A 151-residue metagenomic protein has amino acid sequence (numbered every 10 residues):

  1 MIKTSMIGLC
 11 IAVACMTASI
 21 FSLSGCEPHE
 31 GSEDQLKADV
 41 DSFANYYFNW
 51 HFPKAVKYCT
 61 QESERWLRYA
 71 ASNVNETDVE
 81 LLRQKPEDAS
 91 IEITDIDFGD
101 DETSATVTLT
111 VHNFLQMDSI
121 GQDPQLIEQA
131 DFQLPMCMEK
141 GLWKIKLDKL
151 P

Functional and structural regions predicted by a protein language model:
M1-S24: Sec-dependent bacterial lipoprotein signal peptides
I7-G8, S32-E33, L82-K85, I120-P124: Intrinsically disordered, low-complexity segments enriched in polar/charged residues with Gly/Pro, especially when
V13-C15, S19, N45, S90 (+2 more regions): Intrinsic disorder/low-complexity segments
S22-N49, K57: Short, low-complexity N-terminal intrinsically disordered segments enriched in polar/charged residues
K37, F52-T106, T110-F114: Short solvent-exposed beta->alpha transition segments
N49-W50, W143: Tryptophan-centered motif/residue detector
D97-P151: Exposed beta-sheet edge and beta->alpha loop/turn motif
